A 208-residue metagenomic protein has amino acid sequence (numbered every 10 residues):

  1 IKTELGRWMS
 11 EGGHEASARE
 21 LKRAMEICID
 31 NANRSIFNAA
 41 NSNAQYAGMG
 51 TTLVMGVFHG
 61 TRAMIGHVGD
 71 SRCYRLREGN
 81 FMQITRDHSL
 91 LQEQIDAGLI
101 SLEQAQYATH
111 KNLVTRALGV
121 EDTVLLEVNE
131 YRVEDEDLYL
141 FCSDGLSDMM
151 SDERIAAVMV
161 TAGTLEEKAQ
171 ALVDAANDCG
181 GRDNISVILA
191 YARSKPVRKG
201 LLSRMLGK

Functional and structural regions predicted by a protein language model:
I1-K208: PP2C/PPM-type serine/threonine phosphatase catalytic domain
